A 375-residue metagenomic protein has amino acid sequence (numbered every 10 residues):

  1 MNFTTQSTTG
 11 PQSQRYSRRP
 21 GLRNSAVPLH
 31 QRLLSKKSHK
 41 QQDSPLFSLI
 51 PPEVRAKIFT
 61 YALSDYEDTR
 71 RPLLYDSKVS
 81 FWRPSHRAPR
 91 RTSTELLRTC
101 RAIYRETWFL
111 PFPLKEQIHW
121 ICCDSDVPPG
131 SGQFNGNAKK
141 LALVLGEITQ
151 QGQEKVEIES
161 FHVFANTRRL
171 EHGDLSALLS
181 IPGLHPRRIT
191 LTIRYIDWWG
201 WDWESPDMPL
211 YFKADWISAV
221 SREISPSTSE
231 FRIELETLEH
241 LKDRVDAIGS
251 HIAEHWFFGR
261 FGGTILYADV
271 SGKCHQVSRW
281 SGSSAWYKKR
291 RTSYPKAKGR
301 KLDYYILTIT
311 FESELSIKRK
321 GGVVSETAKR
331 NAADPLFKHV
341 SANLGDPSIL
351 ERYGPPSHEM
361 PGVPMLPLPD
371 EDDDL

Functional and structural regions predicted by a protein language model:
M1-S160, K296, Y304-L375: Short, surface-exposed structural microsegments at secondary-structure boundaries
N2-P11, R15-A26, S160, A165-L375: Eukaryotic C-terminal
